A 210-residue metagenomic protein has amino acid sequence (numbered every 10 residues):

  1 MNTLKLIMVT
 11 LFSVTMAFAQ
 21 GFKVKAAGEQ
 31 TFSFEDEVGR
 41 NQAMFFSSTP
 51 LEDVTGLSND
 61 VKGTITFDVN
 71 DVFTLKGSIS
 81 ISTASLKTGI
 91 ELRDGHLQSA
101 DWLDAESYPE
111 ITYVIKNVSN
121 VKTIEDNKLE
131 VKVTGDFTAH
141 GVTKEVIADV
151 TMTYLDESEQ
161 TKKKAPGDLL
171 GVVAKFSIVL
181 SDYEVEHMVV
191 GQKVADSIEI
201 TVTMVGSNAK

Functional and structural regions predicted by a protein language model:
N2-V9: Sec-dependent signal peptide recognition, specifically the positively charged N-region followed immediately by
T10-A19: Hydrophobic h-region of N-terminal signal peptides that target proteins for export in Gram-negative bacteria
Q20-K210: Low-complexity, acidic/polar, glycine-enriched regions of mature
